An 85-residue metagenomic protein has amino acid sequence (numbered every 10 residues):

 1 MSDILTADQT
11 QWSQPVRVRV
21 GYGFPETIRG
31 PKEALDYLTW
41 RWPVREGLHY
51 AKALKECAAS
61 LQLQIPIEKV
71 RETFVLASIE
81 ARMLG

Functional and structural regions predicted by a protein language model:
M1-A59: The feature represents the first ordered module of a protein
K52-G85: Short, compact, well-ordered microdomains
